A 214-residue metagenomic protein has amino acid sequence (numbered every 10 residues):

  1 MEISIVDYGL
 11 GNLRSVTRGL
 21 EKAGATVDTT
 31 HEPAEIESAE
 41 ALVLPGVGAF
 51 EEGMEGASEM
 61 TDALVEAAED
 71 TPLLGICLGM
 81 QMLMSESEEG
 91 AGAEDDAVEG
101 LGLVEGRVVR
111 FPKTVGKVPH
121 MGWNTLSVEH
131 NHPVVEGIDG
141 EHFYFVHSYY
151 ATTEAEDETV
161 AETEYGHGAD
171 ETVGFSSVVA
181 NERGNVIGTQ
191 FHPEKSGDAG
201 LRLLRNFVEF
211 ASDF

Functional and structural regions predicted by a protein language model:
M1-S4, V186: Extreme N-terminal starter segment of soluble prokaryotic enzymes
S4-V6, Y144: Conserved beta-strand elements of the Class I
E35-I36, A67: Structural alpha-helical scaffold elements that stabilize or flank donor/cofactor-binding regions in carbohydrate
A39: An anion/phosphate-binding loop that grips the pyrophosphate of nucleotide cofactors and donors
V43-P45: Structural motif
G48-G122: Cysteine-nucleophile active-site neighborhood
G106-F214: Amide-donor transfer/coupling interface in amidating biosynthetic enzymes
